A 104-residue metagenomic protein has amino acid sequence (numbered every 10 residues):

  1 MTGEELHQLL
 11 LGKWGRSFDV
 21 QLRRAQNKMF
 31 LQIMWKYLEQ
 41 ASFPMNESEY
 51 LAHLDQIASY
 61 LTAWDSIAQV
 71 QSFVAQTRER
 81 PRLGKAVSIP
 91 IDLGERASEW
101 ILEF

Functional and structural regions predicted by a protein language model:
M1-E4, N46, I67: General structural signal for secondary-structure boundaries
M1-Q21, P90-F104: Intrinsically disordered, low-complexity linker/tail regions enriched in Pro/Ser/Thr and polar/acidic residues
H7-H53: Charged, amphipathic alpha-helical linker/scaffold segments
S48-W64: Short secondary-structure subsegments characteristic of cysteine-rich extracellular domains
Y60-F104: Intrinsically disordered, low-complexity, Lys/Arg-biased terminal tails
